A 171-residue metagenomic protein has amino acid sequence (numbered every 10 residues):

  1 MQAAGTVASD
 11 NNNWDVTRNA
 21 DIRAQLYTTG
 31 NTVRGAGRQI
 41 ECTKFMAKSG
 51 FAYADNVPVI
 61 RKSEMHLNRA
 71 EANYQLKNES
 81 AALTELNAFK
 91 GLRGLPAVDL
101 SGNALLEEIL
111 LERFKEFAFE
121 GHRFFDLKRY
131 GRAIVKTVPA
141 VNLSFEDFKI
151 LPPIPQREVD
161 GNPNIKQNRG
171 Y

Functional and structural regions predicted by a protein language model:
M1-Y171: Acidic/polar-rich alpha-helix caps and helix-coil junctions
